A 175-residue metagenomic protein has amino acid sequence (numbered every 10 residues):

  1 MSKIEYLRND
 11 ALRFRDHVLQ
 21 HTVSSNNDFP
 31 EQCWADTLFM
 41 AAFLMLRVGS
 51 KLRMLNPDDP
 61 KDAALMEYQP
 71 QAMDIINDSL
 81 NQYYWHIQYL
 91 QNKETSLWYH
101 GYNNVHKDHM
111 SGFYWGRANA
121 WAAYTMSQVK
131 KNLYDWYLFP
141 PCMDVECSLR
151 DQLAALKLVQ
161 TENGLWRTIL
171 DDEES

Functional and structural regions predicted by a protein language model:
M1, L19, S25-M40, T95-A118 (+1 more regions): Carbohydrate-binding/catalytic loop surfaces
M1-E5, M40-Y68, W121-P141: Well-ordered alpha-helical scaffold segments within catalytic/enzyme domains
S2-D28, Q69, M73-Y99, V145-G164: Long, well-ordered core segments of solenoidal/helical folds
N9, A35, F39-L46, N77-L80 (+4 more regions): A structural signal for well-ordered alpha-helical segments within the folded catalytic domains of diverse enzymes
D28-C33, F43-L44, V48-D74, Y83 (+1 more regions): Active-site cleft segment of glycoside hydrolase catalytic domains centered on the general acid/base Glu
L44-M45, S50-K51, D59, H86 (+7 more regions): Generic local-structure boundary detector
A123-D171: Oxyanion-binding "anion nests"
